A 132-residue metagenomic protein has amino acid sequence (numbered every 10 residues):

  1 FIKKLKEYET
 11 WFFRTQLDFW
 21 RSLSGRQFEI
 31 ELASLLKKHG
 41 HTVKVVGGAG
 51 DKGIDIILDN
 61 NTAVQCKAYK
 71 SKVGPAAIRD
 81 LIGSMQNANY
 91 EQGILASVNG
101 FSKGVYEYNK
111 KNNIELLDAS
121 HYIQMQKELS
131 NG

Functional and structural regions predicted by a protein language model:
F1-G132: Mixed-charge (Asp/Glu-Lys/Arg
